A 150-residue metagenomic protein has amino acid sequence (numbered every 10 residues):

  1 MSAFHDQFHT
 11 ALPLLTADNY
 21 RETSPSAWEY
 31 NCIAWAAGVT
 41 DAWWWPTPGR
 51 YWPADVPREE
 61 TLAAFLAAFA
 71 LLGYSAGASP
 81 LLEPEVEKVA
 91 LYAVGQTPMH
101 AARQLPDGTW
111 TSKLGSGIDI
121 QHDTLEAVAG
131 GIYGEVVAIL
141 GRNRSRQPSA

Functional and structural regions predicted by a protein language model:
M1-S2, A36: Short, charge-rich amphipathic segments
A3-L12, Y20-R21, G130: Ribonuclease/tRNase effector modules and their secretory precursors
L14-A68: Cysteine-nucleophile protease catalytic domains, especially the papain-like/related folds used in DUB/UBL proteases
S26, A42, R50, L62 (+4 more regions): Domain-length accessory/inserted modules outside core catalytic folds
N31-W35, V89, T109, A138: Generic structural signal for residues positioned in beta-strands
R58-G117: ...with weaker cross-activation on analogous glycine-rich loops/strands in unrelated enzymes
Q104-A150: Aromatic- and glycine-rich peptidoglycan recognition patches
